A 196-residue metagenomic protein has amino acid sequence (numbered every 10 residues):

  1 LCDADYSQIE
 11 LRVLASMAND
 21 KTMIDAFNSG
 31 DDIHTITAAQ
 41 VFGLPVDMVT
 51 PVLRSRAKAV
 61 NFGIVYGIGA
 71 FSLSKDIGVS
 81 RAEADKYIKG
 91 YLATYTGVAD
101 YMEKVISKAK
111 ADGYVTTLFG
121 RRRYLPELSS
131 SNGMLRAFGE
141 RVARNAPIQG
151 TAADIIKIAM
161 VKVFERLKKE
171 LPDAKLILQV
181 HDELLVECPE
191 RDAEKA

Functional and structural regions predicted by a protein language model:
L1-A196: Conserved catalytic core of nucleotide polymerization and phosphodiester-bond processing enzymes
